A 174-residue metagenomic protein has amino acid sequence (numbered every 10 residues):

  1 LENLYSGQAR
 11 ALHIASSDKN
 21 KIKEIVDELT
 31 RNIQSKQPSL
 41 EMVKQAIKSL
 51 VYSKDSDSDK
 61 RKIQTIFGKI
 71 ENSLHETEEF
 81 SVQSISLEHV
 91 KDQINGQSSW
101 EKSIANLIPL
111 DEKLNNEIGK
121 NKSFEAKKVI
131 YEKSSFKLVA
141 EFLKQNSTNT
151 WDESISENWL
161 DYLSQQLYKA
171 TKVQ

Functional and structural regions predicted by a protein language model:
L1-Q174: Flexible coil/loop and intrinsically disordered segments
